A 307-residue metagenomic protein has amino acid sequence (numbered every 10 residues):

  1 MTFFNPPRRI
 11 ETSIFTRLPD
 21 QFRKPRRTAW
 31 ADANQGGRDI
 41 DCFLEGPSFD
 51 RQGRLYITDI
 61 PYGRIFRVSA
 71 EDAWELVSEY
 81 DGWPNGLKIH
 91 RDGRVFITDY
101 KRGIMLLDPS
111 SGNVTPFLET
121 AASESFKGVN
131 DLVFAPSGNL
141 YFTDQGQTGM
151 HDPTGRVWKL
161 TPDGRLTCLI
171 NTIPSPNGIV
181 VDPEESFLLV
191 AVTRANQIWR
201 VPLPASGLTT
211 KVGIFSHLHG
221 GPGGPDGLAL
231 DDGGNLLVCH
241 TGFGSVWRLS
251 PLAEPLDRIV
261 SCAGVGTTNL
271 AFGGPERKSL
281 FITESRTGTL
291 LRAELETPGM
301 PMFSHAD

Functional and structural regions predicted by a protein language model:
M1-A29, H151-T154: Blade/loop signatures of beta-propeller domains
K24-R27, Q35-Q52, Y80-G103, A122-L140 (+7 more regions): Beta-rich, blade/repeat-based domains predominating in secreted/periplasmic proteins but also intracellular
T28-G37, D72-S78, T115-S123, R165-N171 (+2 more regions): A short beta-strand motif characteristic of beta-propeller blades
I60, Y100, Q145-Q147, T193 (+5 more regions): Short loop/turn segments immediately following the C-termini of beta-strands
R64-F66, G103-M105, R156-W158, Q197-W199 (+2 more regions): A short loop-to-beta-strand structural motif that recurs across blades of beta-propeller domains
V68-A73, D108-G112, L160-G164, P202-G207 (+2 more regions): Short loop/turn segments that connect beta-strands within beta-propeller blades
N196-Q197, L208-V212, S216-P255: Loop/turn-rich, solvent-exposed surfaces of beta-rich toroidal or solenoidal domains
T268-D307: Blade-level signature of beta-propeller repeat domains, shared across WD40, Kelch, NHL, RCC1 and BNR/Asp-box propellers
